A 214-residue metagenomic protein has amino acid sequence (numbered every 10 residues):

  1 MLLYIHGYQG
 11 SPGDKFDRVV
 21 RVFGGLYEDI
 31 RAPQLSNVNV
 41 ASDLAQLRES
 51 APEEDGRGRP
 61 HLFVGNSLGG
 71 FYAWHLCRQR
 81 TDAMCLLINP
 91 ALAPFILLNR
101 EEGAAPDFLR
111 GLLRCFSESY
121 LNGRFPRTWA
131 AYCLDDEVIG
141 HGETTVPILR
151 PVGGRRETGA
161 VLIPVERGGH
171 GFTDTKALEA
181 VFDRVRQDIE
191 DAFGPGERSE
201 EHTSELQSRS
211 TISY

Functional and structural regions predicted by a protein language model:
M1-R59, H170: Active-site catalytic motif of lipid deacylating hydrolases and related acyltransferases
F16-R18, G140-V152: Short alpha-helix in the alpha/beta-hydrolase fold that links the catalytic acid
L35-S36, L86-F95: Active-site nucleophile loop of the alpha/beta-hydrolase fold
V64-A73: Gly/Ala-rich beta-loop-alpha elbow adjacent to hydrolase catalytic centers
A130-Y132, D136: Short beta-strand/loop motif that positions the catalytic acidic residue of the alpha/beta-hydrolase fold
G168-A177: Catalytic histidine-centered segment of alpha/beta-hydrolase-like enzymes
K176-S199, S204: Catalytic active-site module of serine/aspartate enzymes centered on a nucleophile-bearing elbow/loop
E200-Y214: Single conserved hydrophobic/aromatic residue that forms the stacking wall/gate of nucleotide- or nucleobase-binding
